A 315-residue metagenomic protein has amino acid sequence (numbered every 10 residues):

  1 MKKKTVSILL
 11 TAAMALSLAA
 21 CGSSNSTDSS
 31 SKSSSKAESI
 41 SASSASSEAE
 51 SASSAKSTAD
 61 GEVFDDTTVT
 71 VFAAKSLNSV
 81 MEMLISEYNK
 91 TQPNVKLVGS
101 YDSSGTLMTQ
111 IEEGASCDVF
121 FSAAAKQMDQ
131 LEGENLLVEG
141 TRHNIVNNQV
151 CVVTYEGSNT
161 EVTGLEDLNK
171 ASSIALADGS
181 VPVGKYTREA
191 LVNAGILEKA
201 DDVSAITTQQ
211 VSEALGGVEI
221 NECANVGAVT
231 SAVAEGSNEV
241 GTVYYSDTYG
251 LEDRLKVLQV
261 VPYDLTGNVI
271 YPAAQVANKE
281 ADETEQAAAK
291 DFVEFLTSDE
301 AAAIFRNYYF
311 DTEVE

Functional and structural regions predicted by a protein language model:
M1-L10: Positively charged n-region of N-terminal signal peptides that target proteins for export
L16-A20: C-terminal motif of bacterial Sec signal peptides marking the signal peptidase cleavage site
S23-S26, K32, K36-E38, A42-S86 (+6 more regions): Exported/periplasmic ABC-transporter solute-binding proteins
Q92-G99: A generic structural motif
N94, S116-C117, N238: Short, high-confidence coil segments that cap the C-terminus of an alpha-helix and link into the following beta-strand
G99-T109, S116-E132: Ligand-binding clamshell of periplasmic/extracellular solute-binding protein-like
N135, E139-H143: Central helical "cap/lid" subdomain
